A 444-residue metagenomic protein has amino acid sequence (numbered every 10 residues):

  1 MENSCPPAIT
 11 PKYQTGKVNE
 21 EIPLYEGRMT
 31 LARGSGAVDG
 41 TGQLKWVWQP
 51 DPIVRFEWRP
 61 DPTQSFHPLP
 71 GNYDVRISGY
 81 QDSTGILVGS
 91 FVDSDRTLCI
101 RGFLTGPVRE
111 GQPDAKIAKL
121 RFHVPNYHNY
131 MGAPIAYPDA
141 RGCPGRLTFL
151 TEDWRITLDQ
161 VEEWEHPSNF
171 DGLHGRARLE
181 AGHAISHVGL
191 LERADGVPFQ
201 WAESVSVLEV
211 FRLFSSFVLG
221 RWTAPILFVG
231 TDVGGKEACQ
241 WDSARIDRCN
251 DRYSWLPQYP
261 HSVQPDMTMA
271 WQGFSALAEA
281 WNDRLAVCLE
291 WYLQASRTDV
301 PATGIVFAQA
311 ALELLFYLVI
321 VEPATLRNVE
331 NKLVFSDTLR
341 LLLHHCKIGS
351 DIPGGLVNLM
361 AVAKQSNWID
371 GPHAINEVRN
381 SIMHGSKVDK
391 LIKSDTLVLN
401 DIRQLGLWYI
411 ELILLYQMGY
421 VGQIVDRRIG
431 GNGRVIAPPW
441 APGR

Functional and structural regions predicted by a protein language model:
E2-L289, S296-D299, T396-N400, Q404-P442: Charged, non-catalytic interaction/linker regions at domain boundaries that couple catalytic cores to substrate
S206, V300-A310, D370-E377, D401 (+1 more regions): Short, well-structured alpha-helical interface segments that form or flank functional binding sites
E279-E290, N376-S386: Active-site-adjacent bridging/hinge elements
C288-P353: Long, well-ordered mid-to-C-terminal structural blocks that present hydrophobic/aromatic surfaces
A308, V321-E330, I392-R403, D426-R428: Composition- and surface-driven signal marking solvent-exposed, interaction-prone regions in large proteins
Y317-I320, N380-L391, E411-G422: Charged/polar positions within long, soluble alpha-helices
L343, V357-M360: Residue-level detector of alpha-helical secondary structure
M360-S394: Histidine-centered, metal-coordinating catalytic motifs and their short helical/loop contexts
